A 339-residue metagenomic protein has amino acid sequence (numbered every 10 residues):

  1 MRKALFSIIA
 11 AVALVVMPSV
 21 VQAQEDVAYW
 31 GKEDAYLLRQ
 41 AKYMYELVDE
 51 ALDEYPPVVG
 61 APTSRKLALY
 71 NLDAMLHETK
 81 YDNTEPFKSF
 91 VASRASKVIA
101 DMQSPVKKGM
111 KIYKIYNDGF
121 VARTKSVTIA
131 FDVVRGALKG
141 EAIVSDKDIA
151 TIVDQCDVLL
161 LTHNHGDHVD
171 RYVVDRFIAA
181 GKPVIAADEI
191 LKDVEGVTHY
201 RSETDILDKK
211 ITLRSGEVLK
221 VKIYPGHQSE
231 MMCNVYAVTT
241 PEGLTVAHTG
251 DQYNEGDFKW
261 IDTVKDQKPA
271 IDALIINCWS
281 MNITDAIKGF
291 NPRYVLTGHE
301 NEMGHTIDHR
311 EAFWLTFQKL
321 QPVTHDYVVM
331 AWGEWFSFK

Functional and structural regions predicted by a protein language model:
M1-I8: Bacterial N-terminal signal peptides that target proteins for export
L14-Q22: C-terminal segment of classical bacterial N-terminal signal peptides
Q24-G60, K88-I115, G119-N164, R171-V173 (+1 more regions): Pre-active-site segment of Zn-dependent metallo-hydrolases
Q24-Y36, G196-K220, Q228-E230, W260 (+1 more regions): Binuclear metal-ion centers of metallo-dependent hydrolases, dominated by the metallo-beta-lactamase
P105-M110, R123-I129, D208-K222, T239-V246 (+1 more regions): Beta-strand-turn-beta hairpins that frame and shape the catalytic cleft of phosphate-ester-processing enzymes
F131-V134, Q155-D167, I185-E189, A247-Q252 (+4 more regions): Active-site neighborhood of phospho(di)ester-bond hydrolases with catalytic His/Asp-centered motifs
D146-I206: Active-site HxH/HxHxD metal-binding segment of metal-dependent hydrolases
Y172, Y224-N291, H305: Active-site-proximal loop/helix segments of hydrolase catalytic cores
